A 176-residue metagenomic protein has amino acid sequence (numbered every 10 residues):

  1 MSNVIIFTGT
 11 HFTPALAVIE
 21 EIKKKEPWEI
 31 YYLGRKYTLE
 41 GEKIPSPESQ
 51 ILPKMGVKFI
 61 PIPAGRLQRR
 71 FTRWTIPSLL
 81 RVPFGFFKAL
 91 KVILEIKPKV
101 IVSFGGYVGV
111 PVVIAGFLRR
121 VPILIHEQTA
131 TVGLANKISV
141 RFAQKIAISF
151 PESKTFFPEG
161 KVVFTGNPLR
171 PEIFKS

Functional and structural regions predicted by a protein language model:
M1-H11, A15: Nucleotide-activated donor-dependent transferases that construct or modify glycoconjugates
S2, E29, F117-S176: Active-site-proximal region of nucleotide-activated glycan assembly enzymes, centered on histidine/acidic-rich loops
I6-T8, L33-R35, S103, H126 (+1 more regions): Short hydrophobic segments within beta-strands
F7, E21, W28-R81: Conserved nucleotide-sugar phosphate-binding/catalytic loop shared by glycosyltransferases and other
F12-L16, E40-E42, P47, I101-R119: An aromatic- and histidine-rich active-site surface loop
P14-K24: Histidine-anchored nucleotide/phosphate-binding helix
K24, F87-I101, G109-L124, K137-F142: Glycosyltransferases and closely related glycan-assembly transferases that use nucleotide-activated donors
